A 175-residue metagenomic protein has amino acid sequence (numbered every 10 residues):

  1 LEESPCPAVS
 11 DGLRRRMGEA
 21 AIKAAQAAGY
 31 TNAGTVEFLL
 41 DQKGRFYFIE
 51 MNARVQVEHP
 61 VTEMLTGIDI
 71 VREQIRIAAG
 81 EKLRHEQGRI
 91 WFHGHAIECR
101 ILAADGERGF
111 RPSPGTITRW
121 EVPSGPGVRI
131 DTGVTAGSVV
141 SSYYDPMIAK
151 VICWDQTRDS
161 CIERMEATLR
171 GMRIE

Functional and structural regions predicted by a protein language model:
L1-E175: ATP-dependent carboxylate activation and anion-phosphoryl transfer catalytic cores that bind Mg-ATP to form
